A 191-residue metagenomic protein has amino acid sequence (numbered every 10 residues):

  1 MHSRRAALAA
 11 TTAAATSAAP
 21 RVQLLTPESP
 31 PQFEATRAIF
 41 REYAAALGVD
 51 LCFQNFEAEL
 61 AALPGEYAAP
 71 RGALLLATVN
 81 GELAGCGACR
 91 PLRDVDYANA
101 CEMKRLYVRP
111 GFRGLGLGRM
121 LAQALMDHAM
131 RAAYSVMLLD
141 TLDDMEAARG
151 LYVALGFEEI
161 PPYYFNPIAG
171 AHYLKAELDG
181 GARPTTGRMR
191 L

Functional and structural regions predicted by a protein language model:
R21-Q23, S135-L191: C-terminal "cap" of GNAT-fold acetyltransferases
V22-P110, A122-A124, H128, P161-F165 (+2 more regions): Acetyl-CoA-dependent GNAT
R109-G111, L115, D143-D144: Active-site acidic-Proline motif in GNAT/NAT acetyltransferases
L115, R119, Q123: Residues forming the Rossmann-fold NAD(P)(H) cofactor-binding site
L115, R131-S135: Short coil/turn segments at alpha/beta junctions that flank glycine-rich nucleotide-binding fingerprints
